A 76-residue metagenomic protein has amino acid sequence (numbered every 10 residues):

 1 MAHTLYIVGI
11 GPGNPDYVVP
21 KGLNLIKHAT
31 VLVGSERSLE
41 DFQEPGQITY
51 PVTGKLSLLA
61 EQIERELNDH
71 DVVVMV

Functional and structural regions predicted by a protein language model:
M1-V76: Class I S-adenosyl-L-methionine
